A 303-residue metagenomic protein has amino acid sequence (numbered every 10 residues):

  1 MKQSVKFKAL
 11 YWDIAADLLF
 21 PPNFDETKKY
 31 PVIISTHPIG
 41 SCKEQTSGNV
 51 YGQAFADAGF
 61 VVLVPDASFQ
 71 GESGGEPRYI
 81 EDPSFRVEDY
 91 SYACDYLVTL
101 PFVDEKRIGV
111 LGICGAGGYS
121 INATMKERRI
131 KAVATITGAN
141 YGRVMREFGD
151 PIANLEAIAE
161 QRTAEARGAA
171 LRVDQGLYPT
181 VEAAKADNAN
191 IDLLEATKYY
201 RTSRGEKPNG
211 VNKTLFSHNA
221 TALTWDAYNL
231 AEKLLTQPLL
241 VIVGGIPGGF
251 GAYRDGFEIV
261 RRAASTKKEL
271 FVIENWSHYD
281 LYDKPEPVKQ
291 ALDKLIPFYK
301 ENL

Functional and structural regions predicted by a protein language model:
M1-K28: N-terminal cap/lid segment of alpha/beta-hydrolase-fold proteins
G40-Q53, A67: The serine-hydrolase catalytic nucleophile loop
A54-G74: Conserved alpha/beta-hydrolase
I80-P101: Alpha/beta-hydrolase active-site loop
I121-T202: Alpha/beta-hydrolase-fold enzymes
L234, V241-V243: Short beta-strand/loop motif that positions the catalytic acidic residue of the alpha/beta-hydrolase fold
G248-G256: Conserved alpha/beta-hydrolase "acid-adjacent" motif
W276-V288: Catalytic histidine-centered segment of alpha/beta-hydrolase-like enzymes
